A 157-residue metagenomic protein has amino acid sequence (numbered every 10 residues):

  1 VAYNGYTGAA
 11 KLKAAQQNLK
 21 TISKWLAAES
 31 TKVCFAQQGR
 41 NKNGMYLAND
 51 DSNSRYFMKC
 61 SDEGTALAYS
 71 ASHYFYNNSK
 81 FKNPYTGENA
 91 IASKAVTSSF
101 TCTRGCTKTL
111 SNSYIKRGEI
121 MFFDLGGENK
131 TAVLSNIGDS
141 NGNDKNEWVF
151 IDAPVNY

Functional and structural regions predicted by a protein language model:
V1-W25: Amphipathic alpha-helical segments typified by the pilin-like N-terminal helix that continues immediately C-terminal
K11-A14, V33-C34, K82-P84, N89 (+2 more regions): Amphipathic alpha-helical interaction segments
A14-A15, L26, G64-A66, F75 (+1 more regions): Alpha-helical interaction segments
K20, K24-S52: Alpha-helix exit/C-cap motif
N43-N112: Acidic, glycine-rich loop-and-strand cores that form catalytic or ligand-binding grooves in diverse globular domains
T101-Y157: Short, surface-exposed interaction loops/tails
